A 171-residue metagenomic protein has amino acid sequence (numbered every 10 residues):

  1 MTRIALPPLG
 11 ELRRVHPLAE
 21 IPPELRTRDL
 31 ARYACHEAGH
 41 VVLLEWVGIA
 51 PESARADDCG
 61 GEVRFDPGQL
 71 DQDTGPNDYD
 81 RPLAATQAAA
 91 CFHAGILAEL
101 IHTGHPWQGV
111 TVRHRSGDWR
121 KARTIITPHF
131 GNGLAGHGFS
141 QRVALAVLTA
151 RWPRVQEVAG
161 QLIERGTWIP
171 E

Functional and structural regions predicted by a protein language model:
T2-E171: Soluble catalytic regions of large protease machineries
